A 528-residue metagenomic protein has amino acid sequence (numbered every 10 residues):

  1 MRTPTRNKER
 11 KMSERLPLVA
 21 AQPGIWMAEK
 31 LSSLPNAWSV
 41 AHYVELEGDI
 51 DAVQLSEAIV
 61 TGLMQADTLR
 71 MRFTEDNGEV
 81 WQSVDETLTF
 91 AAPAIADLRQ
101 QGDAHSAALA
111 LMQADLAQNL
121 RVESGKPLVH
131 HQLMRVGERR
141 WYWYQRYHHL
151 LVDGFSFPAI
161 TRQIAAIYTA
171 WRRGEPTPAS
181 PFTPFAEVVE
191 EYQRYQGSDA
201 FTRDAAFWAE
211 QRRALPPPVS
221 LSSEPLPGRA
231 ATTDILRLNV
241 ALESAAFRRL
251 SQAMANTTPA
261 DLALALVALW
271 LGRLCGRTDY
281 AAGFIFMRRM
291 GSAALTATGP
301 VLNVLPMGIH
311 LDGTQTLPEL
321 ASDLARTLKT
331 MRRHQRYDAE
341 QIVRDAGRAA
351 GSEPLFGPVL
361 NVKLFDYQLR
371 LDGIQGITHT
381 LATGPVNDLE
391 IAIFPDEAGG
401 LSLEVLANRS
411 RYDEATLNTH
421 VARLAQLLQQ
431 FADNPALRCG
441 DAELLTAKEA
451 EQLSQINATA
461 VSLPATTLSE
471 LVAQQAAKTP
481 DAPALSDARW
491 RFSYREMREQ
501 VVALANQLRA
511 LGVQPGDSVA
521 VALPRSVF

Functional and structural regions predicted by a protein language model:
R2, M12-E14, G48-M64, S83-G125 (+7 more regions): A short, small/polar-residue-rich loop/turn motif at beta-strand boundaries within alpha/beta enzyme cores
K11-E86, G102-Y195, P216-S222, D323-I342 (+1 more regions): Acyl-group handoff/entry surfaces in thioester-processing enzymes
E14, S32-S39, D67-T68, R139-R140 (+7 more regions): His-Asp-centered acyl/peptidyl-transfer active-site segments
L16-K30, S106-A110, F157-P158, T202-A206 (+5 more regions): AMP-binding/adenylate-forming domain of the ANL superfamily
V19, L55, A66, Q82 (+13 more regions): Generic structural signal for small/hydrophobic residues in well-ordered secondary structure, especially within
E47-R70, Q145-R162, L236-G276, A321 (+5 more regions): Acyl activation and transfer enzymes in specialized metabolism, enriched for ANL adenylate-forming modules
A66, R70, T161-R162, T278-I285 (+4 more regions): Extended, hydrophobic beta-loop-alpha segments that form or line the acyl/peptidyl-thioester binding and transfer paths
R72-F73, I164-T183, Q211, P218 (+5 more regions): A short N-terminal helical cap/helix-turn-helix that marks the beginning of AMP-binding/adenylate-forming
